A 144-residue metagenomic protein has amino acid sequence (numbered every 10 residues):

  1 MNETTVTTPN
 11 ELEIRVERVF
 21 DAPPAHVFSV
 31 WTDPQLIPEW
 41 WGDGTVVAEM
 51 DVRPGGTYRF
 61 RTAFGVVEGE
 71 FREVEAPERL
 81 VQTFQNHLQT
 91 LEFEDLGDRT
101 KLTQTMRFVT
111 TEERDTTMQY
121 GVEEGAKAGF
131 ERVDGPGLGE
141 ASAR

Functional and structural regions predicted by a protein language model:
M1-T45: Hydrophobic ligand-binding cavity/cleft-lining segments
E11-E17, T45, T57, V66 (+3 more regions): Intrinsic-disorder/low-complexity, polar/charged segments enriched in Ser/Thr/Lys/Arg/Asp/Glu/Gln
R15-V16, D33-V66, A143-R144: Short beta-edge strand/loop motif at the mouth of beta-sheet-based domains
R18, A48, V67-E73, L88-D95 (+1 more regions): Hydrophobic/aromatic beta-strand elements that line small-molecule binding cavities or substrate pockets in beta-rich
V27-F28, I37, Y58-F60, F71 (+4 more regions): Hydrophobic pocket/interface hotspot
V74-L80: Short, conserved beta-turn/loop elements at beta-strand boundaries and strand-helix junctions
V81-A128: Beta-strand/loop substructures that line and gate deep hydrophobic ligand-binding cavities in soluble
G135-R144: Generic C-terminal helix-cap and adjacent flexible tail
